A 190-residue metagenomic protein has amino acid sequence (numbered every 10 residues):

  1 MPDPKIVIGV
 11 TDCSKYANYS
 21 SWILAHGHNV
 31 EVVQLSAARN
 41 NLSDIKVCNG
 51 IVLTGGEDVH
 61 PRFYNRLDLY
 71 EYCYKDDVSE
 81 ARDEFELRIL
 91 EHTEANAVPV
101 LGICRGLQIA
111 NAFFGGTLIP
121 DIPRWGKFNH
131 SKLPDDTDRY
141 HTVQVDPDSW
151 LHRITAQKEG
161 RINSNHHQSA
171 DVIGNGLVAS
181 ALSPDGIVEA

Functional and structural regions predicted by a protein language model:
M1-L101, N111-I119, P123-R161, H167 (+1 more regions): N-terminal beta1-alpha1 cap of cysteine-dependent amidohydrolase-like domains
C104: Conserved G/P- and acidic residue-centered "switch" motifs that form tight phosphate/ATP-binding loops in soluble
L107-I109: Hydrophobic, aromatic-enriched interface-forming segments
